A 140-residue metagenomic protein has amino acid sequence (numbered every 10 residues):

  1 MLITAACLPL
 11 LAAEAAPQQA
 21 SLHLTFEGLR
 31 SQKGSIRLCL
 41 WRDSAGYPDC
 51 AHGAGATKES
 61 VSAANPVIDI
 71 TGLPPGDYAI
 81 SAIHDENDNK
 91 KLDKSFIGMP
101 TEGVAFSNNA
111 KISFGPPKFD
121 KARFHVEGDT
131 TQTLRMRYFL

Functional and structural regions predicted by a protein language model:
M1-P9: Bacterial N-terminal signal peptides
A20-G28, L38, L134: A short, amphipathic beta-strand motif
G28, I70-L73: Short, flexible loop/turn segments at beta-strand junctions in immunoglobulin-like and fibronectin type III
S31, P74-P75, G128: Surface-exposed loops/turns
S31-R42, Y47-P48: Short, ordered, surface-exposed loop/turn motifs in non-cytosolic proteins
D77-A82: A short tyrosine-centered beta-strand micro-motif
E86-D93: Acidic, glycine-anchored loop motifs typical of Ca2+
G103-F139: Extracellular beta-sheet/turn segments enriched in Thr/Pro/Gly and aliphatic residues
